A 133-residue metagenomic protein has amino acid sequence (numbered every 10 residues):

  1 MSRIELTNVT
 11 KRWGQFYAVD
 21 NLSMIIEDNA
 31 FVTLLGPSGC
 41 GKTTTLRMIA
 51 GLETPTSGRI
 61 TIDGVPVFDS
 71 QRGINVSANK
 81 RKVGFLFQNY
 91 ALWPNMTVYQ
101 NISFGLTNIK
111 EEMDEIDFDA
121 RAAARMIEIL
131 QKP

Functional and structural regions predicted by a protein language model:
W13-Y17: Short coil-to-beta microelement around the adenine-binding A-loop and adjacent beta1/P-loop entry of ABC ATPase
S23, Y99-T107, D117: Short helical segment in ABC ATPase nucleotide-binding domains corresponding to the A-loop/adjacent helical element
L35-P37: The feature captures the beta-strand-to-loop junction immediately N-terminal to the Walker
A50: Helix-to-loop junction immediately C-terminal to a conserved catalytic motif
G58-S70: Conserved ABC transporter NBD signature motif
V67-G84, N108, E115-A120, K132: ABC ATPase NBD coupling module
